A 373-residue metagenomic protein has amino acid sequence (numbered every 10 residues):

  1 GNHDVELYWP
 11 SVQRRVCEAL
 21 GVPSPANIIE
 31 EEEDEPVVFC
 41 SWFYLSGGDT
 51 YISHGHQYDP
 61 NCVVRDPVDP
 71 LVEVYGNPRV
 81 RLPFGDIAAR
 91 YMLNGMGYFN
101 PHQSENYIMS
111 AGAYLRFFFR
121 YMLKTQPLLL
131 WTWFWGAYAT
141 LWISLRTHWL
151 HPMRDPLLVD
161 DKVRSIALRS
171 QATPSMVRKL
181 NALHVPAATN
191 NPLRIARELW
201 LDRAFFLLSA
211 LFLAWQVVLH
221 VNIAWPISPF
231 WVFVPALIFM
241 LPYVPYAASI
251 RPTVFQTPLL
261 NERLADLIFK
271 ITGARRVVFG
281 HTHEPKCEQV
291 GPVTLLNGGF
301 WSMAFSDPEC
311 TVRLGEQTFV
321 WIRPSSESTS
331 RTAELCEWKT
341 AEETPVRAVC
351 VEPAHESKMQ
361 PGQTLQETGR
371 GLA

Functional and structural regions predicted by a protein language model:
N2-A373: Extended recognition/assembly regions associated with phosphoester-bond processing machinery
